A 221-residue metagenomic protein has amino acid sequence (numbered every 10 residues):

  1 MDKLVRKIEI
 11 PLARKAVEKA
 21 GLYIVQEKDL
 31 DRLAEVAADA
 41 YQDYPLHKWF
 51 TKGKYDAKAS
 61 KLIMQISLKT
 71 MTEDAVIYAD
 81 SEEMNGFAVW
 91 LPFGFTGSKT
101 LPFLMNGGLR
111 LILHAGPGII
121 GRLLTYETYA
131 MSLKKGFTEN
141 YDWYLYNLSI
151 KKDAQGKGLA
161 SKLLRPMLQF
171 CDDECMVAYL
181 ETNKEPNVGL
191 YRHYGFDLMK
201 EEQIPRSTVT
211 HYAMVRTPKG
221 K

Functional and structural regions predicted by a protein language model:
G21-E35: A short beta-loop-alpha structural element at the N-terminal edge of CoA-dependent acyl/N-acetyltransferase catalytic
K54-V76: Active-site rim helix/loop that mediates acceptor-substrate recognition in acyltransferases
E73-W90: Conserved beta-hairpin
F87-S149, R206: Conserved acyl-donor/pantetheine-binding loop and adjacent beta-alpha core of acyl/acetyltransferases and related
Y141-W143, F170-N183: Conserved GNAT acetyl-CoA-binding A-motif
N147-I150, G156-Q169: Conserved acetyl-CoA-binding loop-helix of GNAT-fold acetyltransferases
S161, D173-C175, K184-E201: Conserved active-site alpha-helix within GNAT-family acetyltransferase domains
M176-E185, I204-K221: C-terminal "cap" of GNAT-fold acetyltransferases
